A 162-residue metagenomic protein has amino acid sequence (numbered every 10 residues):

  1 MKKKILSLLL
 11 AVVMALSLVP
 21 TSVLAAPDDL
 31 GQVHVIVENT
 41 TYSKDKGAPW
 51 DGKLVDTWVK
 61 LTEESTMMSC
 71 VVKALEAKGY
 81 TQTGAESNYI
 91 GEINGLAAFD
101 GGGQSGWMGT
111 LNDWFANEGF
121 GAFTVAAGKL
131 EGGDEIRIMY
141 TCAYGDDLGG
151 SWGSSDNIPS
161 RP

Functional and structural regions predicted by a protein language model:
I5-S7, S17-P162: Ubiquitin-like/PB1-type beta-grasp interaction modules and other compact soluble beta-rich domains
